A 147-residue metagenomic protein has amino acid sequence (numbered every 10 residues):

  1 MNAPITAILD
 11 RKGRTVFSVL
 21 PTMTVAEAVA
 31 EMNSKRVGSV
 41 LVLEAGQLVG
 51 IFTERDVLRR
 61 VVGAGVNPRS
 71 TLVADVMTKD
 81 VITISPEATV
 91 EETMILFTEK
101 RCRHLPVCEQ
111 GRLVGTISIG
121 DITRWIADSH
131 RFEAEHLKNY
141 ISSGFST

Functional and structural regions predicted by a protein language model:
M1-T147: Tandem CBS (Cystathionine beta-synthase) repeat/Bateman regulatory domains
